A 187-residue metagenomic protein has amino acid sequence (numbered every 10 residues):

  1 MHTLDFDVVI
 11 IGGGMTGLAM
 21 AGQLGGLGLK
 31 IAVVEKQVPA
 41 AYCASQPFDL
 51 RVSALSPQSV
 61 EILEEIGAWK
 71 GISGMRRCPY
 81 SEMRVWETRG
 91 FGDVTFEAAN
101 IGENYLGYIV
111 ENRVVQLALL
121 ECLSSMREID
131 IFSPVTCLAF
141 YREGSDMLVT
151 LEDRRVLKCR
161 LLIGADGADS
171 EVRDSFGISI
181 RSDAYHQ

Functional and structural regions predicted by a protein language model:
L4-D5, R77-S175, S182-Q187: Conserved N-terminal helical subregion
F6-V33: N-terminal Rossmann-like FAD-binding beta1-loop-alpha1 element of flavoenzymes
T16, P39, D169: Conserved Rossmann-like nucleotide-cofactor binding loop
A21-Q23, S45, D174-I178: Short amphipathic alpha-helical segments
G25-L50: Glycine-rich FAD pyrophosphate-binding loop
G28-K30, W69, E128, D146: A generic structural signal for alpha->beta connector loops
S45-R51, I101-E103, I178: Short glycine-enriched, charge-decorated loop/helix-capping segments at active-site entrances that position
P47-T88: N-terminal FAD cofactor-binding segment of flavoenzymes
